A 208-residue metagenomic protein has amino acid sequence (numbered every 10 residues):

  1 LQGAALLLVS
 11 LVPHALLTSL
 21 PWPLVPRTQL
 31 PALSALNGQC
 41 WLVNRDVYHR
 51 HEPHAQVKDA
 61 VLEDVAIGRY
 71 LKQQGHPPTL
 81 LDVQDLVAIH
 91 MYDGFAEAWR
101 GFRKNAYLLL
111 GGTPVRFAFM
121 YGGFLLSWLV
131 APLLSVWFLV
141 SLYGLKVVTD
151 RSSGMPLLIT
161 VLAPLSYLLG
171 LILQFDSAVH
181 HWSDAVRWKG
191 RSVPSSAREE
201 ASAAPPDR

Functional and structural regions predicted by a protein language model:
L1-H51, W99, A106, I159-L173 (+1 more regions): Long helical/loop segments within the catalytic core of UDP-sugar-dependent glycosyltransferases, especially the large
L1-T18, D46-H49, H54-R116, V193 (+1 more regions): Catalytic donor/gating beta->alpha subdomain of glycosyltransferases that bind UDP-sugars
V25-T28, L71, I89-H90, F119-Y121 (+1 more regions): Juxtamembrane/interface motifs at transmembrane-helix termini
P31-A32, H51, L80-L81, V140-S141: Short hydrophobic/aromatic segments of transmembrane alpha-helices and their interfaces
Q56, V65, P77-L80, L86 (+2 more regions): Membrane-proximal soluble regions of multi-pass membrane proteins
F117-A185: Membrane-embedded multi-pass helical conduit in multi-pass membrane proteins, especially envelope-biosynthetic
